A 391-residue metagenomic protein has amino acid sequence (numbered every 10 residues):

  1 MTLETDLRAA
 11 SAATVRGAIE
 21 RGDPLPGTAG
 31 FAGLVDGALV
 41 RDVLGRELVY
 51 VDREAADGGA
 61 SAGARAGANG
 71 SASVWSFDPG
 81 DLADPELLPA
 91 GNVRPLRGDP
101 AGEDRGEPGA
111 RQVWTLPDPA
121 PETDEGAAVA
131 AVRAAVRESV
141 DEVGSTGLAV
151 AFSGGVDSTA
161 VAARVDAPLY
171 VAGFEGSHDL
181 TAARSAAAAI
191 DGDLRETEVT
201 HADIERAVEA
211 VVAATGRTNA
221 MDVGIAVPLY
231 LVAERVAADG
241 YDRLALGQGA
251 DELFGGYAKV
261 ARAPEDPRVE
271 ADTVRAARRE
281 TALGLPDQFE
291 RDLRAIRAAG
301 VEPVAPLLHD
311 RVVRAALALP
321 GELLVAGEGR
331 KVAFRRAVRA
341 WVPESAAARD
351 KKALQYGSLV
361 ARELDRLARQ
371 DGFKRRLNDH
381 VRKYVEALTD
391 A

Functional and structural regions predicted by a protein language model:
M1-R195: Cysteine-centered catalytic environments shared across enzyme families
E86-A90, K374-R382: Short glycine/proline-enriched turn or capping motifs at secondary-structure junctions
E125-G327, K331-W341, L359, E363-L367 (+1 more regions): ATP-dependent adenylate-handling active sites, centered on carboxylate activation for C-N bond formation
W341-A353: Short, surface-exposed acidic
K352-V360: Small/polar glycine-rich anion-binding or flexible loop at a beta-alpha turn
